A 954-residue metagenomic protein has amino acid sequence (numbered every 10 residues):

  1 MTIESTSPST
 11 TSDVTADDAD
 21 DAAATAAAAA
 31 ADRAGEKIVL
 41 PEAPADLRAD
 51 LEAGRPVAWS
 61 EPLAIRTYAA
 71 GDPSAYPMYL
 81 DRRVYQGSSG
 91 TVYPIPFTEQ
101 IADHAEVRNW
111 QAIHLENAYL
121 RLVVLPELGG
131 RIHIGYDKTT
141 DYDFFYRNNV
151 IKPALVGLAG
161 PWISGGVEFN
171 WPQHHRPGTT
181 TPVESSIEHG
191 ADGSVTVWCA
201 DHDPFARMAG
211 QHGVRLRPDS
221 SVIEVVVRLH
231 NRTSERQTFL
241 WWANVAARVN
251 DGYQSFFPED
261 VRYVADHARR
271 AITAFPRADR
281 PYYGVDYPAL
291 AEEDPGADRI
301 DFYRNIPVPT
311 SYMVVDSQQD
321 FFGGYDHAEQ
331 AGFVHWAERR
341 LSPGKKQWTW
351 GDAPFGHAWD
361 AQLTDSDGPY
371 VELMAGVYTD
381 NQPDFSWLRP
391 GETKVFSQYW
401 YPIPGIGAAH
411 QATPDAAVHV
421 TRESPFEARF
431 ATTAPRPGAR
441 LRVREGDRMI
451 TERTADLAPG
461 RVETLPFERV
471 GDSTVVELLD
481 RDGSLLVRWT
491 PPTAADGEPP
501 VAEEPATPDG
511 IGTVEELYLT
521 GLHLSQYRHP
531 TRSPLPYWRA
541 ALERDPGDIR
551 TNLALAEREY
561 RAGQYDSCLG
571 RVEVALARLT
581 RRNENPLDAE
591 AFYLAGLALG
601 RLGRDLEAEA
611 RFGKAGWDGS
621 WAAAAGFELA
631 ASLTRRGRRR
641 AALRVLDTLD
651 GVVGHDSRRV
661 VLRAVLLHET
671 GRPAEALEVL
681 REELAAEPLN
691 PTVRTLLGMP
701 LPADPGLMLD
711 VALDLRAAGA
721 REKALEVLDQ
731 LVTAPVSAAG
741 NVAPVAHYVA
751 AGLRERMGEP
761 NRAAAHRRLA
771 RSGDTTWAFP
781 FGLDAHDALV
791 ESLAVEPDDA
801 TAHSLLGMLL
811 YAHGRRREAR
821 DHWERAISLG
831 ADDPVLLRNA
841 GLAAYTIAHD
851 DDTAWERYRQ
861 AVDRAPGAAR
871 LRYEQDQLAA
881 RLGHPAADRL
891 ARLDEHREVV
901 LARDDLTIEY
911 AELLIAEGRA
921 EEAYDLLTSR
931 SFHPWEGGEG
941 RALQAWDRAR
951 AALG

Functional and structural regions predicted by a protein language model:
I38, A43-V57, E61-P73, P77-M78 (+5 more regions): A contiguous, surface-exposed recognition patch within enzymatic or periplasmic domains that forms
P77-V107, A112-E116, S164-V222, H357-S386: Extended, loop-rich substrate-binding clefts of extracytoplasmic carbohydrate-active enzymes
A102-H104, E116, L122-T140, C199-N250 (+1 more regions): Acidic, contiguous internal or C-terminal segments within carbohydrate-active enzymes that form a structured patch used
I113-A118, L122-V124, E184-I187, V227 (+1 more regions): Short Pro-Gly-centered flexible turn/kink motifs
G407-G512, P673, E678, A685-L697 (+2 more regions): Long, contiguous interaction/recruitment modules in multidomain scaffold/adaptor proteins
T551, E584-N585, A591, A625 (+10 more regions): TPR alpha-solenoid repeat register
